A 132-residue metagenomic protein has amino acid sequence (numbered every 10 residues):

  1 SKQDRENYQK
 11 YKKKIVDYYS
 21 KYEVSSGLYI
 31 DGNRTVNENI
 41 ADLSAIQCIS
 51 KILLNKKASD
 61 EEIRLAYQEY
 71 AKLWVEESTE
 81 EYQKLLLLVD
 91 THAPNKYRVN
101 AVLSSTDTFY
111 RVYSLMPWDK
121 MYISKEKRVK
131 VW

Functional and structural regions predicted by a protein language model:
S1-W132: Zinc-dependent metallohydrolase catalytic domains
